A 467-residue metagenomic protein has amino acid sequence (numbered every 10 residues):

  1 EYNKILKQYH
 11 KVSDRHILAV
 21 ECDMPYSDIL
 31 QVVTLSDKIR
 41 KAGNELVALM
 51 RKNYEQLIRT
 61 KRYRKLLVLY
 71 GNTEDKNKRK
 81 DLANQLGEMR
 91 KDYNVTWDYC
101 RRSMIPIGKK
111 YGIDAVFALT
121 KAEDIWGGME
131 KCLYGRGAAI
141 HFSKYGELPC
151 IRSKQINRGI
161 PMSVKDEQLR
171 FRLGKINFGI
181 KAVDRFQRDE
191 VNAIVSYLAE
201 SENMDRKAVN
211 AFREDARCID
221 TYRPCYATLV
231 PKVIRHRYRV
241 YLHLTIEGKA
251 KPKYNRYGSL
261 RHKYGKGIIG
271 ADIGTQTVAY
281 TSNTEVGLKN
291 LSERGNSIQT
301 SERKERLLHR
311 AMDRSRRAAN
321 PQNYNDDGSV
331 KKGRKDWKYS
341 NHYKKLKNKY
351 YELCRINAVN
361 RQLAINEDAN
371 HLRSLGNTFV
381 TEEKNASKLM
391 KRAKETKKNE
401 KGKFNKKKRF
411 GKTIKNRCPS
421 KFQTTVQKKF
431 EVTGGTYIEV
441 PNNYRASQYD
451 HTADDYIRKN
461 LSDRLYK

Functional and structural regions predicted by a protein language model:
E1-L119: Gly/serine-rich nucleotide phosphate-binding loop at the start of the catalytic core of nucleotide/ADP-ribose-handling
D14-Y26, F178-R185, E202, K289-L291: Generic detection of short hydrophobic beta-strand segments and adjacent strand-loop junctions
L18-V20, Q168-L173, Y238-I246, Y466-K467: Generic recognition of long tandem-repeat/solenoid scaffolds
G43-M50, Y54, M129, L133-R136 (+2 more regions): A generic secondary-structure signal for well-formed alpha-helical elements
L57, Y63-L86, A139, E202-R213 (+2 more regions): Flexible coil/linker segments and helix-coil junctions enriched in charged and small residues
T73-H236, G411-N416: Acidic carboxylate diad motif detector
V240-K467: Positively charged, helix-rich recognition surfaces that bind polyanionic ligands
